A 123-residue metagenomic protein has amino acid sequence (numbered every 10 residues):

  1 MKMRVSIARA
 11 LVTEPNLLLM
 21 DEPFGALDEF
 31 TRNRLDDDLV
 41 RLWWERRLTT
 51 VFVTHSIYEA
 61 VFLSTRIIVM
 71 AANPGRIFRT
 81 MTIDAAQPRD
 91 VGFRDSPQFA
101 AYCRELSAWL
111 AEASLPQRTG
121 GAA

Functional and structural regions predicted by a protein language model:
I7: Hydrophobic anchor residue at the start of the ABC signature
T13: Conserved signature/switch motifs of ABC ATPase nucleotide-binding domains
L18-D21: Catalytic Walker B motif of ABC-type/P-loop ATPase nucleotide-binding domains
D28: ABC-family nucleotide-binding domains
R32-R46: Helical segment within the ABC ATPase nucleotide-binding domain
R47-V53: Conserved H-loop
F62-V69: Conserved catalytic segment of ABC-fold P-loop ATPases
A71-E105: Conserved beta-strand-loop-alpha-helix hinge in the C-terminal portion of ABC ATPase nucleotide-binding domains
